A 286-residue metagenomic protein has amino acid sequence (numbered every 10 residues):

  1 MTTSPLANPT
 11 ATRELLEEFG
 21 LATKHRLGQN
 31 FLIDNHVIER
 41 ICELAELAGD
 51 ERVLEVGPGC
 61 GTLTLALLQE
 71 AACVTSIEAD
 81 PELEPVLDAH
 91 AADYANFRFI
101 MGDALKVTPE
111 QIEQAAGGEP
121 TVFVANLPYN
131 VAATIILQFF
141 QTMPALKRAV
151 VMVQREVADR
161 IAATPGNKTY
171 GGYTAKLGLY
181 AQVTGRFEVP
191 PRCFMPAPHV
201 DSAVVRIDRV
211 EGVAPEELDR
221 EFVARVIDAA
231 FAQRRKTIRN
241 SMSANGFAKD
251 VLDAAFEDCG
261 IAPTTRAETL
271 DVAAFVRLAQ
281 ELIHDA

Functional and structural regions predicted by a protein language model:
M1-D228, E257, E268, R277-H284: Catalytic cores of RNA-modifying enzymes
R209, I227-A286: C-terminal lobe and adjacent flexible extensions of AdoMet/dcAdoMet transferase-like proteins
